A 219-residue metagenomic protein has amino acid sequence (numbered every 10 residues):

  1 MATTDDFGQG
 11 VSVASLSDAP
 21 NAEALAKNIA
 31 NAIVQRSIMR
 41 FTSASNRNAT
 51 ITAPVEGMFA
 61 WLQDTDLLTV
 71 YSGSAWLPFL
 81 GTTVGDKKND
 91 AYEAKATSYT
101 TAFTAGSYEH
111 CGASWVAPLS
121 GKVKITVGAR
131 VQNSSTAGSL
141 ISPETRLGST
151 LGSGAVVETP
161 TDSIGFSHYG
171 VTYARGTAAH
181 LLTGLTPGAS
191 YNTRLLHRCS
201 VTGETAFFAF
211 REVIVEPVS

Functional and structural regions predicted by a protein language model:
A2-F59, Q63-T65: Extracellular/surface-exposed low-complexity repeats and stalk/linker segments enriched in Gly/Pro and small polar
S15-D18, G85-E93: Extracellular receptor-binding modules and their adjoining Ser/Thr/Gly/Asp/Asn-rich linkers
A60-L62, V70, V116: Well-ordered beta-strand positions
T65-A75, D90-K95, R146, L196: Short beta-strand segments and strand-loop junctions that repeat across beta-rich extracellular domains
S72-V84: Tryptophan-rich substrate-binding surfaces of secreted polymer-degrading and adhesive proteins
E93-A105, V116-S219: Terminal beta-strand-rich extracellular "head" domains that mediate receptor/glycan or other ligand binding
S107-H110: Short, solvent-exposed loop/turn segments enriched in Ser/Thr/Gly
A113: Active-site helix-to-loop segments that bind/position phosphate- or nucleotide-bearing substrates and donors across
